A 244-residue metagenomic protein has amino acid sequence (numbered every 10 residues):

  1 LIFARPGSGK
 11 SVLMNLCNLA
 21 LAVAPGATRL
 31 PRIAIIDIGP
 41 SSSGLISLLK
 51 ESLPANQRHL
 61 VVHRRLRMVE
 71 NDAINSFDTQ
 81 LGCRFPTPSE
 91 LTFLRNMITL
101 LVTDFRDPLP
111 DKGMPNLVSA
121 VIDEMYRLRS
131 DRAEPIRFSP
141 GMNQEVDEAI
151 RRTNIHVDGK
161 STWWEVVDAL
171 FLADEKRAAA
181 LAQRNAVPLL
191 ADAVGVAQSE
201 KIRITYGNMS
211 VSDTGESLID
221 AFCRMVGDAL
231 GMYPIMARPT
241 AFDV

Functional and structural regions predicted by a protein language model:
L1, P25-G26, S43-S52, L66-V244: P-loop NTPase motor domains
L1-H63: Glycine-rich phosphate-binding loop of nucleotide-binding enzymes
